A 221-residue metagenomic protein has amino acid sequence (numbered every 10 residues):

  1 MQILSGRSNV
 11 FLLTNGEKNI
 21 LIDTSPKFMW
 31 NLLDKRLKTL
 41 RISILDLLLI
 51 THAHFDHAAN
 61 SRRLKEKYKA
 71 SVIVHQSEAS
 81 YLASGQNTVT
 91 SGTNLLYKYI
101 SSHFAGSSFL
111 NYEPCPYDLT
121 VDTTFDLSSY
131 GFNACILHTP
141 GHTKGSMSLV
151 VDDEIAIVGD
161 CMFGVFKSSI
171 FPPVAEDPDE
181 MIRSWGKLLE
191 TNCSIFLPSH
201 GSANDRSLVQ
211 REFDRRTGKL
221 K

Functional and structural regions predicted by a protein language model:
M1-T39, S148-G159: Conserved beta-strand hairpin/beta-sheet module of binuclear metal-dependent hydrolase folds, prominently
L13, T123-Y130: Short acidic-hydrophobic surface loop/beta-edge motif
L13-G16, Y99-A105, M162-F166: Short, basic/glycine-rich phosphate-binding loops at helix/coil junctions that contact nucleotide phosphates
I20-I22, L49, V72, I155-I157 (+1 more regions): Residue-level marker for buried hydrophobic side chains located in beta-strands that build the well-ordered beta-sheet
K27, D126, F132-L208, E212-D214: Metallo-beta-lactamase
L32, Y81-Q86, F166-P172: Short, charged, surface-exposed secondary-structure boundary motifs
L33-R36, N60, S184, E212: A general structural detector for well-ordered alpha-helical segments in enzyme core domains, enriched
K38-L119, G218: Active-site HxH/HxHxD metal-binding segment of metal-dependent hydrolases
